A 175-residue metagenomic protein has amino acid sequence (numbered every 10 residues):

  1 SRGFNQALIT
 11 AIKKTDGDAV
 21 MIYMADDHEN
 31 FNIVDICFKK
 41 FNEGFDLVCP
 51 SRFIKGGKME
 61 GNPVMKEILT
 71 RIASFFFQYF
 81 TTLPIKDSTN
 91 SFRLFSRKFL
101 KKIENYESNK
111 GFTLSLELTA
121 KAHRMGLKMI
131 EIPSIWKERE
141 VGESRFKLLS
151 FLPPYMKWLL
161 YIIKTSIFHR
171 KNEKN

Functional and structural regions predicted by a protein language model:
R2-K14, A19-I22, F31-F112, R139-L149 (+1 more regions): Acceptor/aglycone-binding surface of glycosyltransferases and processive sugar-polymer synthases
A11, D26, S96, A122 (+1 more regions): Residue-level signature of catalytic and energy-coupling elements of molecular machines, predominantly ATP/GTP-dependent
E29-N30, L114-K121: Short active-site alpha-helical segment characteristic of glycosyltransferases and processive polysaccharide synthases
K39, E43, K98, K157-N175: Terminal low-complexity segments of carbohydrate-biosynthetic enzymes
L83-P84, K110, T119-K137: Catalytic donor-sugar/metal-binding loop of nucleotide-sugar-dependent glycosyltransferases
S108, A122-H123, F151-L152, I167-F168: Juxtamembrane/interface motifs at transmembrane-helix termini
T119-A122, M156-L160: Hydrophobic "lid"/C-terminal helical patch of Rossmann-like NAD(P)-dependent dehydrogenase/epimerase domains
